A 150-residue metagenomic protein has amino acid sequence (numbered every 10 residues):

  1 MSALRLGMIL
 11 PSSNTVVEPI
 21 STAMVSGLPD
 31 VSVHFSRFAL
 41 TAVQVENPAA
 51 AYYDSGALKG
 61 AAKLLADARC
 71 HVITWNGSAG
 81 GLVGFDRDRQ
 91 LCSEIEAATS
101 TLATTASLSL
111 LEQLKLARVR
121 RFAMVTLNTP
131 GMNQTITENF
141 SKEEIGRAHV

Functional and structural regions predicted by a protein language model:
M1-G60, P130-R147: N-terminal glycine-rich anion-binding loop in soluble enzyme alpha/beta folds
L10-V16, G77-D88, L127-M132: Gly/Ser/Thr-rich loops at beta-strand to alpha-helix junctions that form or flank small-molecule/cofactor-binding
Q44, P48-S55, S78-F85, S100 (+1 more regions): Short gly/ser-rich anion-binding loops that grip negatively charged ligand groups
L58-L65, A106-E112: Short, charged beta->alpha transition segments
A62-T104: Glycine/small-residue-rich loop that forms an oxyanion/phosphate-binding "nest" at active or ligand-binding sites
L91, E96-R147: Conserved beta-alpha
